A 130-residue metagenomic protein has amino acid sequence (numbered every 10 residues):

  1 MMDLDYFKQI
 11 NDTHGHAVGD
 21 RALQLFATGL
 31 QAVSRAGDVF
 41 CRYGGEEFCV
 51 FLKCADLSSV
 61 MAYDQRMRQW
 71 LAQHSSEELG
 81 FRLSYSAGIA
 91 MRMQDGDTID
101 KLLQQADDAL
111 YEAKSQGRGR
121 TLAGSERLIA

Functional and structural regions predicted by a protein language model:
M2, F48, Y85-I89: A structural signal for short, well-ordered beta-strand segments
D5-Q31, C41-G45, C49-V50, L57-Q65 (+2 more regions): Conserved long alpha-helical elements within nucleotide-processing catalytic cores of c-di-GMP signaling and class III
D38-V39, S76: Glycine-rich ATP-lid/hinge loop adjacent to the conserved G-boxes
V39-R42, F81: A short pre-motif secondary-structure segment
F51-K53, A90-R92: Short hydrophobic/aromatic beta-strand micro-patches that form the beta-sheet surface supporting nucleotide- or nucleic
M61-D64, R92-A130: Catalytic-core segments of nucleotide cyclases and related cyclic-nucleotide turnover enzymes
R82-S84, A130: A structural micro-motif at secondary-structure boundaries
